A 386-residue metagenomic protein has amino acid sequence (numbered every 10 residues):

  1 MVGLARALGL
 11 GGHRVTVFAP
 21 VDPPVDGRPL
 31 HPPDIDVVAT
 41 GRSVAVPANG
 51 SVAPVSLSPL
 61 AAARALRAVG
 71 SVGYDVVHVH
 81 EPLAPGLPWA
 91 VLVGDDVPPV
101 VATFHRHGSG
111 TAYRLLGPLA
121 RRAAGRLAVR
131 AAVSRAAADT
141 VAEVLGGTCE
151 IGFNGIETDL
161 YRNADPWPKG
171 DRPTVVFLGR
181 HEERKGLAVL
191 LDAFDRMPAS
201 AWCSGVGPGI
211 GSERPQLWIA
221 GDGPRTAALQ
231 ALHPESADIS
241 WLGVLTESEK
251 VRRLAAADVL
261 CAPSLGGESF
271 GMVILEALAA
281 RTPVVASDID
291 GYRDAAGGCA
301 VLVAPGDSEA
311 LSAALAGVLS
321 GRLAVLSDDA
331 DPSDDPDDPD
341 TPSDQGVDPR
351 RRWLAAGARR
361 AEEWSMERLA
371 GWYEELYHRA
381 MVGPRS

Functional and structural regions predicted by a protein language model:
R6-P59: N-terminal strand-loop element at the rim of the active site of nucleotide-sugar-dependent glycosyltransferases
V21, A136, G155: Carbohydrate-associated surface elements
G155-R172: Acidic anion/phosphate-binding donor-loop and adjacent secondary structure in glycosyltransferase catalytic cores
W167-R196, L354: Conserved donor-binding/catalytic core segment of Leloir-type glycosyltransferases
A227-T246: Nucleotide-activated donor-binding/catalytic signature segment of Leloir-type glycosyltransferases, i.e., the conserved
V244, R252-A257, M272, Y373: Short alpha-helical donor nucleotide-sugar binding micro-motif in glycosyltransferases
P283-A286: Short hydrophobic beta-strand element within catalytic cores of glycosyltransferases and related nucleotide-activated
A300-E309, A313-D329: Conserved acidic donor-binding segment of nucleotide-sugar-dependent glycosyltransferases
